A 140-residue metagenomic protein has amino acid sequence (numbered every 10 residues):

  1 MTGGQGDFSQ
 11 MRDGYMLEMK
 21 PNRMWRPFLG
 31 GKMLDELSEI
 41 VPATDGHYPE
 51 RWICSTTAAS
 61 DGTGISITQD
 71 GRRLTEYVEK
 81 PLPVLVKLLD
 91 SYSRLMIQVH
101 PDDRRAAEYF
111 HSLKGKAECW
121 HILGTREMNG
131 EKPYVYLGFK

Functional and structural regions predicted by a protein language model:
M1-K140: Transition-metal
